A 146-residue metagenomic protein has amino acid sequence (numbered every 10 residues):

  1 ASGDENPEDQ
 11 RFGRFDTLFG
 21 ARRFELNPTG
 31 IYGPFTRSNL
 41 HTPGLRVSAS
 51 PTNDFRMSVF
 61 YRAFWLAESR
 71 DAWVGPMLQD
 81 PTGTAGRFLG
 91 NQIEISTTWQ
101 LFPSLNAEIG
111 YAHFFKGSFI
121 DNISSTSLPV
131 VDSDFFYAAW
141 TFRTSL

Functional and structural regions predicted by a protein language model:
A1, R62-F64, G110-F114, R143: Outer-membrane beta-barrel pore domains and translocons
A1-S50, F55-F60, W65-T82, N122-S124: Extracellular/periplasmic loop regions
N39-P43, R87-I93, D132-F136: Residues that define the transmembrane beta-barrel architecture of outer-membrane proteins
L45, M57-V59, I95, A107-I109 (+1 more regions): Transmembrane beta-strands of outer-membrane beta-barrel proteins
A49, W99, H113, F142-T144: Residue-level signature of outer-membrane beta-barrel architecture
D54-M57, W99, P103-I109, L146: Repeated loop/turn-to-beta-strand initiation elements of outer-membrane beta-barrel proteins
R70-E94, E108, F114: Outer membrane beta-barrel transmembrane domains
V130-L146: Outer-membrane beta-barrel "beta-signal"
